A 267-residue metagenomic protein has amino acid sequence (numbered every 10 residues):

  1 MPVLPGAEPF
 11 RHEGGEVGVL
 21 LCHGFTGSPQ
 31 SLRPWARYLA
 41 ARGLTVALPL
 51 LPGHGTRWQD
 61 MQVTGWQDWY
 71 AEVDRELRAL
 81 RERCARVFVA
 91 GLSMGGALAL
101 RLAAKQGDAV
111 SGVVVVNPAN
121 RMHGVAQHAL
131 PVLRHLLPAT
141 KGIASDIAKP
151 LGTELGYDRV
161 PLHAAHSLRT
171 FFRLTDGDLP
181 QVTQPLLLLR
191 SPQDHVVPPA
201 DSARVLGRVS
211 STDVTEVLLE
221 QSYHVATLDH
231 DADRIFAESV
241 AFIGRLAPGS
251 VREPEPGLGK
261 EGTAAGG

Functional and structural regions predicted by a protein language model:
V3-R57: Short, surface-exposed "cap/lid" segments of acyl-processing enzymes
W35, Q184, P198-G207: Short alpha-helix in the alpha/beta-hydrolase fold that links the catalytic acid
R57-R83, F88: Catalytic nucleophile-loop/oxyanion-hole region of alpha/beta-hydrolase and closely related hydrolase-like folds
G91-G95, A99: Gly/Ala-rich beta-loop-alpha elbow adjacent to hydrolase catalytic centers
V114-G124: Active-site nucleophile loop of the alpha/beta-hydrolase fold
V182, L188-R190, D194: Short beta-strand/loop motif that positions the catalytic acidic residue of the alpha/beta-hydrolase fold
A203, G207-V225: Catalytic histidine neighborhood in serine/cysteine hydrolases with alpha/beta-hydrolase-type architecture
Q221-G267: Catalytic active-site module of serine/aspartate enzymes centered on a nucleophile-bearing elbow/loop
